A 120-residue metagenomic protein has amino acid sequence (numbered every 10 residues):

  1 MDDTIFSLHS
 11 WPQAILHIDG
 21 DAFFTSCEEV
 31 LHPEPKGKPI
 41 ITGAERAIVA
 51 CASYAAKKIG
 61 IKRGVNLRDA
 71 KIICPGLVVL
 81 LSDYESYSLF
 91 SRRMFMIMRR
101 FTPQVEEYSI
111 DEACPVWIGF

Functional and structural regions predicted by a protein language model:
M1-F120: Gly/Gly-Pro- and Ser/Thr-rich, intrinsically disordered tail segments characteristic of DNA damage-repair and tolerance
